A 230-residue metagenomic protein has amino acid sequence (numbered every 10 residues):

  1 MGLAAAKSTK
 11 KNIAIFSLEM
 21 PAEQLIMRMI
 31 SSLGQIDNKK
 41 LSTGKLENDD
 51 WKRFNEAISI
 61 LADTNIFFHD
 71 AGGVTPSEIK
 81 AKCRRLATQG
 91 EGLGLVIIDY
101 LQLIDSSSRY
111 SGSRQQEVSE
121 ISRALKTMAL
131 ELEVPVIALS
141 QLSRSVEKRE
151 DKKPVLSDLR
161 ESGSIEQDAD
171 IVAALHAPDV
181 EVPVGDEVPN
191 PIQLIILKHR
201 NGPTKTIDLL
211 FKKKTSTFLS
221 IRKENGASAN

Functional and structural regions predicted by a protein language model:
M1: N-terminal cationic and glycine-rich segments that engage phosphates or anionic surfaces
A4-G92, S106, T206-D208: Cytosolic-facing regulatory segments adjacent to core modules
Q24-L25, L103-S107, S145-K148: Short acidic/His/Gly/Ser-rich catalytic and metal-binding motifs that mark active-site loops of diverse hydrolases
K80-V96, Y110-G112, R123-L132, R144-N230: C-terminal regions of RecA-like/P-loop NTPase motor modules
Y100: Walker B catalytic acidic pair
E117-S122: …and closely analogous acidic/polar surface helices at protein-protein or active-site interfaces in A-domain-like
S140: Catalytic cores of soluble, metal-dependent hydrolases
